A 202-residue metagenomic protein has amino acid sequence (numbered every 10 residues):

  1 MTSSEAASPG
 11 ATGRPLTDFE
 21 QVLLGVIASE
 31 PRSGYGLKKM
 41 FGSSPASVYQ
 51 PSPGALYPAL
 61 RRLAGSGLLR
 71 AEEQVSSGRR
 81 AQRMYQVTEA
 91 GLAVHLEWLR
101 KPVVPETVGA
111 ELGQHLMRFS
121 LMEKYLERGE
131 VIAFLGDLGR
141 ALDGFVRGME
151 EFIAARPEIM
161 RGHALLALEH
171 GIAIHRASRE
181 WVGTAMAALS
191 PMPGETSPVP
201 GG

Functional and structural regions predicted by a protein language model:
T2-G109: Basic helix-turn-helix/winged-helix DNA-binding cores and closely related short helical interaction motifs
D18-F19, Q114, H163: Alpha-helix N-cap/N′ positions at the starts of helices
E97-R147: Amphipathic alpha-helical dimerization/coiled-coil segments that flank or bridge DNA-binding/regulatory modules
F134-D137, G162-S178: An accessory alpha-helical subdomain
L142-I153, H175, V182: Non-transmembrane amphipathic alpha-helical segments
G148-L168: Acidic interhelical loop/turn segments
I172-G194: Short, contiguous alpha-helical
P193-G201: Short, charged, intrinsically disordered terminal tails
